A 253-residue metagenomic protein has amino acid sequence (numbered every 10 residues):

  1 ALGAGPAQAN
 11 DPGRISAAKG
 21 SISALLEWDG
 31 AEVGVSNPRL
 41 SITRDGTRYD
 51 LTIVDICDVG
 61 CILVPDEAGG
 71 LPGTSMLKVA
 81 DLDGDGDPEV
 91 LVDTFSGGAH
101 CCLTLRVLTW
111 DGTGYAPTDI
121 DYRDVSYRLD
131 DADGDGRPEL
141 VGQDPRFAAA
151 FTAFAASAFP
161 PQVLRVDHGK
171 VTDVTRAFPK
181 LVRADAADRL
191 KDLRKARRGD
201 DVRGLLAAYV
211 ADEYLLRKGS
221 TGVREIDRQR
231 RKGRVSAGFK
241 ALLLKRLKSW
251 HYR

Functional and structural regions predicted by a protein language model:
A1-G3: Bacterial N-terminal signal peptides
P6-S36, G142-R253: Acidic, small-residue rich beta-repeat scaffolds with periodic aromatic anchors
K19-E27, A80-F95, D133-P145: Acidic/hydrophobic-patterned starts of short beta strands in beta-sheet-rich repeat architectures
N37-D55: Beta-propeller domains
T43-D45, C101-T118, A153-T172: Beta-propeller blade repeat segments, especially FG-GAP/WD-type strand-to-loop junctions in 6- to 7-bladed propeller
D45-D50, V79-D87, W110-Y115, L129-P138 (+1 more regions): A short, structured loop/turn motif at beta-sheet edges
T52-S75, D121-R128, R183-A184: Repeat-based blade/solenoid architectures
E67-K78, K195-G204: Signature of short aromatic-glycine-proline-rich micro-motifs recurring in repeat-based ectodomains
